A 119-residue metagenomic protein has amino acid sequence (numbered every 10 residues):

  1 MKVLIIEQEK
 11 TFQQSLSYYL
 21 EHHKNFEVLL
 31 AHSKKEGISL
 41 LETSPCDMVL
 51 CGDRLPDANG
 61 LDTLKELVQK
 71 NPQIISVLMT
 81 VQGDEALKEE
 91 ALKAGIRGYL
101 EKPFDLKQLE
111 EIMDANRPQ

Functional and structural regions predicted by a protein language model:
E7: Conserved acidic carboxylate
K10-L29: Two-component/phosphorelay signaling modules centered on CheY-like receiver
L30-M48: Acidic, metal-coordinating helix/loop segments flanking the phosphotransfer/catalytic sites of two-component signaling
S33, N59-D62: Acidic catalytic/metal-coordinating carboxylates
L61-Q73: Short amphipathic alpha-helix used as the core "switch/output" element in two-component signaling
D62, G83-G98: Alpha4 helix (beta4-alpha4-beta5 surface) of REC/receiver domains from two-component response regulators
F104-M113: C-terminal output helix
